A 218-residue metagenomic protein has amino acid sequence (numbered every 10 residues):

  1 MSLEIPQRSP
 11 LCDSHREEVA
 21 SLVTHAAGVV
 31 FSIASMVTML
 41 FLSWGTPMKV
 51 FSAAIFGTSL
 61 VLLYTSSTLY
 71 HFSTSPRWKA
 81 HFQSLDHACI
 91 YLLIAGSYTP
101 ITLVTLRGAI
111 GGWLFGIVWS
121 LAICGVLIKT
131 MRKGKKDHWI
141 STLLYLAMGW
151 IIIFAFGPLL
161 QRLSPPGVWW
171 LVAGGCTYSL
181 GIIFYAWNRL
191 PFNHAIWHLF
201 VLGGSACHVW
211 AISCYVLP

Functional and structural regions predicted by a protein language model:
M1-P218: Multi-pass alpha-helical transmembrane bundles in non-GPCR membrane proteins that perform intramembrane catalysis
